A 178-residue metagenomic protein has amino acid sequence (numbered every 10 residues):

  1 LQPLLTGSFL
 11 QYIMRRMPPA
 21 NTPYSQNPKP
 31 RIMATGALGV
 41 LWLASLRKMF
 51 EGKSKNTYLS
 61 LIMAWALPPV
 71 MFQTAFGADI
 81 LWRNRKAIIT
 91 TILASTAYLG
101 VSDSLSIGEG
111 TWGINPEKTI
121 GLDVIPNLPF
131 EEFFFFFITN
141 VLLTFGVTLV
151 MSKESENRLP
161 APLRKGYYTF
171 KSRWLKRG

Functional and structural regions predicted by a protein language model:
Q2-G178: Aromatic-rich, lipid-facing transmembrane alpha helices and their immediate juxtamembrane interface loops in integral
